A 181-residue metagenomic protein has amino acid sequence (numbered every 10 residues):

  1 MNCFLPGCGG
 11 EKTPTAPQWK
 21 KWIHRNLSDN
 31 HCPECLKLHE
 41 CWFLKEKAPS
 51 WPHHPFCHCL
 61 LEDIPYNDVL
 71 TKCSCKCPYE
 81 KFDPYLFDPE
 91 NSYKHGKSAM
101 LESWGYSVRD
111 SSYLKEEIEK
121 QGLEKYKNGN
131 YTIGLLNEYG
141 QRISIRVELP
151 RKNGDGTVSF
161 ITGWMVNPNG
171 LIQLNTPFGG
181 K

Functional and structural regions predicted by a protein language model:
M1-F56, L60-E124, L136: Domain-core detector
A16-N26, H31-L36, K115-K181: Functional cores of ribonucleases/endoribonucleases
